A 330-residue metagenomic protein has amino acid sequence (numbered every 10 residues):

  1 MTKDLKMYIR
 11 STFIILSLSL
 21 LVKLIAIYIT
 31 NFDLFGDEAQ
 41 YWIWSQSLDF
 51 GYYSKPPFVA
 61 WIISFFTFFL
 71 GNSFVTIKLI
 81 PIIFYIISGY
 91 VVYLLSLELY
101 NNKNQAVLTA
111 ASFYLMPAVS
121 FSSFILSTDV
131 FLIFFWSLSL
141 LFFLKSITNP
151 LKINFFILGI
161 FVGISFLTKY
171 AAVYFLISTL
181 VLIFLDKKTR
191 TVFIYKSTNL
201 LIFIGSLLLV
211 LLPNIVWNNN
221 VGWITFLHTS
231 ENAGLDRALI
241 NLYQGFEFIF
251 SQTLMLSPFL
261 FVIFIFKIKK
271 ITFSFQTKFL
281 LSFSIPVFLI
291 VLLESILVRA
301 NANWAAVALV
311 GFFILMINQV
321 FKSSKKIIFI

Functional and structural regions predicted by a protein language model:
L16, A106-P117, V162, F166: Short helix- or helix-capping micro-motifs that position conserved polar/aromatic residues at function-defining sites
L48, M255, F283, L297-S324: Hydrophobic/aromatic-rich transmembrane helices and adjacent perimembrane loops
P57-W61, G71-Y90, S122-I125: Loop-to-helix entry region of an early transmembrane alpha helix in multi-pass inner-membrane enzymes
L79-Y100, L138-F142: Transmembrane-helix motifs of polytopic, lipid-linked glycan transferases
V92-L115, I133-F134: Transmembrane-helix signature of polytopic, membrane-embedded enzymes that assemble or transfer cell-envelope glycans
E98-Y100, S139-F155, T272, V320: Membrane-interface transmembrane helices that cradle and orient dolichyl/undecaprenyl
A118-F131: Short acidic/glycine- and proline-prone juxtamembrane loop motifs at membrane-interface regions of multi-pass membrane
I164, F175-T277, F283, V287-S295: Transmembrane-lumen/periplasm boundary regions of multi-pass, lipid-linked membrane glycan transferases
